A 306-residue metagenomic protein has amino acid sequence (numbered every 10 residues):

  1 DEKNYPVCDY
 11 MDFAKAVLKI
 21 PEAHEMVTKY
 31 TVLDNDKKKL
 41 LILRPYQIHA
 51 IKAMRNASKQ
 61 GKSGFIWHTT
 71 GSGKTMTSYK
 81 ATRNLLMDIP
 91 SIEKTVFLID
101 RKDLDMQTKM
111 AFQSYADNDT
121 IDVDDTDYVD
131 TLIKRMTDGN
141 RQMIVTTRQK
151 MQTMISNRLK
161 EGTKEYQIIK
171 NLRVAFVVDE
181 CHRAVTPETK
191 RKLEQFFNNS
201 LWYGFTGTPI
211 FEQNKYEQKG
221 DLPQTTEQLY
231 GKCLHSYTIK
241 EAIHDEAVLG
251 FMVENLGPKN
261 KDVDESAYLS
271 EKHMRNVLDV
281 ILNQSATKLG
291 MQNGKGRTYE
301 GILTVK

Functional and structural regions predicted by a protein language model:
D1, Q149-D264, M274-R275: Signature of the SF2 helicase/ATPase Hel1-core->accessory helical subdomain module
D1-K94, D103, Q107-N118, G139-M143 (+3 more regions): ATP-dependent helicase/translocase motor core
T31-N35, M54-K62, L85-I89, Q152-G162 (+2 more regions): Structural motif corresponding to the C-terminal cap of alpha-helices
I66-W67, E93-R101, R297-K306: Conserved RecA-like ASCE P-loop NTPase motor core of nucleic-acid helicases/translocases
S72, K102, V123-I133, R148-T153 (+1 more regions): Conserved helicase motor
D88-S91, M136-D138, Q167-K170, E194-N199 (+1 more regions): Conserved catalytic network of the ASCE P-loop NTPase/AAA+ motor domain
V129-I144, I168: Conserved motor-coupling elements within RecA-like helicase/translocase cores
K261-K306: Conserved helicase/translocase motor-coupling segment
